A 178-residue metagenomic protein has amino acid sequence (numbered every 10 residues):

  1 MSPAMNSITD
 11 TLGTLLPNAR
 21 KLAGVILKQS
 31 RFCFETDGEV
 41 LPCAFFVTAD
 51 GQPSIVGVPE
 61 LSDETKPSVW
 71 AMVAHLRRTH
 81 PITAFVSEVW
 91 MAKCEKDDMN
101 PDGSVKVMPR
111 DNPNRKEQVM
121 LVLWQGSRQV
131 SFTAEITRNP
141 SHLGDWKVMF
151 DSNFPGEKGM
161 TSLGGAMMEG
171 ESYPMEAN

Functional and structural regions predicted by a protein language model:
M1-A74: N-terminal domain-onset segments
R78-N178: Low-complexity intrinsically disordered segments
